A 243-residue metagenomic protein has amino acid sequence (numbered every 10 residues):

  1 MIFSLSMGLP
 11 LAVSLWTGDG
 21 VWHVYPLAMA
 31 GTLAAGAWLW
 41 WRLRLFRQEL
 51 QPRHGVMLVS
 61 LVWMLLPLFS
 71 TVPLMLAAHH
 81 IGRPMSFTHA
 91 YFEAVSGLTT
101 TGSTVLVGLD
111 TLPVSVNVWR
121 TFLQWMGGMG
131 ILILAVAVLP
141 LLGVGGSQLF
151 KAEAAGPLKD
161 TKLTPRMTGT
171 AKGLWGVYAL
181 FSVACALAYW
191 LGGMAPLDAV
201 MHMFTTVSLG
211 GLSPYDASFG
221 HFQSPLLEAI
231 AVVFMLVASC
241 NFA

Functional and structural regions predicted by a protein language model:
M1-A243: Membrane-proximal intracellular helices of multi-pass ion channels
